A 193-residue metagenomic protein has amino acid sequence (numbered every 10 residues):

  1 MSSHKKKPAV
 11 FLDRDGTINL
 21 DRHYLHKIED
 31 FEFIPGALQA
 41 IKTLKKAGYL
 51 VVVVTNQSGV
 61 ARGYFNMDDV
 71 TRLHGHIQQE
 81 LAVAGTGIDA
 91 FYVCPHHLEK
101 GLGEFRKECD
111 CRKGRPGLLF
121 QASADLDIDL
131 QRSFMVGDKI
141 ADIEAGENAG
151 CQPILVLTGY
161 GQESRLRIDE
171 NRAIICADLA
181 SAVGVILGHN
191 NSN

Functional and structural regions predicted by a protein language model:
S2-V52: Active-site neighborhood of HAD-like aspartate-dependent phosphohydrolases
N19-I34, V60-D69, V83-T86, L102-C111: Metal-dependent phosphoesterase signature
A37, I41-H74, T86-K100, G146: Substrate-recognition element of Asp-dependent hydrolases with the DxDx(T/V) motif
N56-Q57, L157-Y160, L179: Short secondary-structure boundary segments
Y64-I77, E104-L118, E144-A149: Short, electropositive alpha-helical surface patch
H74-V93, L166-L187: Structural recognition of alpha->loop->beta junctions
D110-I140: Conserved Lys-Pro-Asp/Glu-containing loop-to-beta segment of HAD-superfamily phosphomonoesterases, centered on
V136-I174: Acidic, Mg2+-coordinating phosphoryl-transfer loop and its flanking beta/alpha structural elements, shared across
